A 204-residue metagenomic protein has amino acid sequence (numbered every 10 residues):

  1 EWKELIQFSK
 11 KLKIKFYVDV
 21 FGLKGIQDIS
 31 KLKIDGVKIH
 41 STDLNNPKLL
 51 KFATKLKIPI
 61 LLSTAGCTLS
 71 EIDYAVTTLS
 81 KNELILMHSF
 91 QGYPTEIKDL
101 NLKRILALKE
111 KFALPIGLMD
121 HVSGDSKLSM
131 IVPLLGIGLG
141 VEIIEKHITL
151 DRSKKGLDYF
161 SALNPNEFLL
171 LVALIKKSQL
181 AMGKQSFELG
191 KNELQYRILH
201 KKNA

Functional and structural regions predicted by a protein language model:
E1-A204: Catalytic cores and adjacent flexible loops of soluble metabolic enzymes that perform enolate/carbanion chemistry on
